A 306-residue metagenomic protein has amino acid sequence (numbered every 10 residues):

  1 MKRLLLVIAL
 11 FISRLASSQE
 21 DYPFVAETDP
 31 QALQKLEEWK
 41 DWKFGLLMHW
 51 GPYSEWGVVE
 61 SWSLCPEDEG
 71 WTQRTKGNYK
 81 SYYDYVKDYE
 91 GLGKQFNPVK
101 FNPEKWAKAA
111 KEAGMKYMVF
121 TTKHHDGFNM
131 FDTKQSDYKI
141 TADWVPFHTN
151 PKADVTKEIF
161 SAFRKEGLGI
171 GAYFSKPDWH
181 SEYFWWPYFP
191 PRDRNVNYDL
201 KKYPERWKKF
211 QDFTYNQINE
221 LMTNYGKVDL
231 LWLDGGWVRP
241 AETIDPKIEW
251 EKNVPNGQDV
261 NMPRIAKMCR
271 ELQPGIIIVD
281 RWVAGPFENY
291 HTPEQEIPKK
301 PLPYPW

Functional and structural regions predicted by a protein language model:
M1-L4, A110: Positively charged n-region of N-terminal signal peptides that target proteins for export
L5-S17: Hydrophobic h-region of N-terminal signal peptides that target proteins for export in Gram-negative bacteria
Q19-W306: Mature catalytic domains of secreted/periplasmic carbohydrate-active enzymes
